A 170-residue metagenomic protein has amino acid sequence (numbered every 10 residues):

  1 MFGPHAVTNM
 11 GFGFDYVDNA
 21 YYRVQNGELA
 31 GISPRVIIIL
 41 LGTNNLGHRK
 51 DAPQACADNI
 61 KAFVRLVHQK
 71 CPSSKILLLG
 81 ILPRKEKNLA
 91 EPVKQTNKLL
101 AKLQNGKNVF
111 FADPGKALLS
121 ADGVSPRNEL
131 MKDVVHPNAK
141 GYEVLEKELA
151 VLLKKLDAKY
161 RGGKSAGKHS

Functional and structural regions predicted by a protein language model:
M1-R65, K85-K98: Conserved SGNH/GDSL esterase-like catalytic core that processes O-acyl groups on lipids and polysaccharides
P4-A6, S33-I37, C71-I76, G106-F110: Loop/turn elements at helix/coil->beta-strand transitions in domains of secreted/extracellular proteins
M10, L79, A112-G115: Conserved beta-strand termini and adjacent loop/short-helix elements that scaffold enzyme active sites in alpha/beta
R23-G27, L40, F63-S73, L99 (+3 more regions): Structured segments of extracytoplasmic/periplasmic soluble domains in secreted or envelope-associated proteins
L40, L77-G80: Alpha/beta-hydrolase-fold catalytic nucleophile elbow
T43, L82, G115: Short, flexible active-site-adjacent loop segments at beta-strand->alpha-helix junctions, enriched in small/polar
K85-S170: Catalytic His-Asp segment of secreted/periplasmic serine-dependent ester chemistry enzymes
